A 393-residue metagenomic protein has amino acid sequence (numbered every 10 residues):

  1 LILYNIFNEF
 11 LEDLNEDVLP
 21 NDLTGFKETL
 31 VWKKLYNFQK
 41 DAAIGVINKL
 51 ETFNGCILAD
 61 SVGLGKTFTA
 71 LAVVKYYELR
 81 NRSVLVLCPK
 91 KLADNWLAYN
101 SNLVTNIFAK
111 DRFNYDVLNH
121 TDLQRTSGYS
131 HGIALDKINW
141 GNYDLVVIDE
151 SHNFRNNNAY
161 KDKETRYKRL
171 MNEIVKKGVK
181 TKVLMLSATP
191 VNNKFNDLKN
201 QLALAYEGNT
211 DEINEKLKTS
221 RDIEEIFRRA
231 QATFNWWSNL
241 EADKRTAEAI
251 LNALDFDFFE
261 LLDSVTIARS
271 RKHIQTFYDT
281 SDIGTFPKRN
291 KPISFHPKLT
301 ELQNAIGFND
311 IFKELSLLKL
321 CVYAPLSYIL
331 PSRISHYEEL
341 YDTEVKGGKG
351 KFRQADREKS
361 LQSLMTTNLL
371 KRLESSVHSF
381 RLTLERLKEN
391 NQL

Functional and structural regions predicted by a protein language model:
L1-S61, F68-R80, R155-K168: ATP-dependent helicase/translocase motor core
Q39-A42, V46, D60-V62, A70 (+5 more regions): Generic structural signal for small/hydrophobic residues in well-ordered secondary structure, especially within
G55-L58, L85, L184: Short hydrophobic/aromatic beta-strand immediately N-terminal to the Walker A/P-loop
S61, P89, T189: P-loop (Walker A) phosphate-binding loop of NTP-binding proteins
T69-A72, N81-L103, N192-D197: Conserved Walker A/P-loop ATP-binding site and its immediately adjacent core in helicase/helicase-like ATPase domains
Y77-R82, A205-T210: Post-Walker A helix-loop "phosphate-sensing" segment adjacent to the P-loop in P-loop NTPases
K91-Y115, A205-N209: Conserved helix-turn-beta segment of the N-terminal RecA-like "Helicase ATP-binding" lobe in SF1/SF2 helicases
V117-T181, M185-A188, D197, E207-L393: Inter-lobe coupling linker of SF2 helicases/translocases
